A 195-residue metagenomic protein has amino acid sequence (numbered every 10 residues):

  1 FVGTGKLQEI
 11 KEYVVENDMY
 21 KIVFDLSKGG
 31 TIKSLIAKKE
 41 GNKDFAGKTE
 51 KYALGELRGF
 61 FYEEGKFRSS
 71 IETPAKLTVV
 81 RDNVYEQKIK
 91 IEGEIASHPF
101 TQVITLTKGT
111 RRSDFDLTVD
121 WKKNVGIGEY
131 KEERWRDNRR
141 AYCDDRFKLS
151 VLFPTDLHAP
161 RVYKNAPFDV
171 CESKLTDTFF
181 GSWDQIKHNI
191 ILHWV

Functional and structural regions predicted by a protein language model:
F1-N124, Y130: Catalytic and substrate-binding regions of extracellular carbohydrate-active enzymes, especially polysaccharide lyases
K6-Q8, E12-V14, A53, E94-A96 (+2 more regions): Loop-rich catalytic cores of soluble enzymes, especially ATP-dependent carboxylate-amine ligases and other
